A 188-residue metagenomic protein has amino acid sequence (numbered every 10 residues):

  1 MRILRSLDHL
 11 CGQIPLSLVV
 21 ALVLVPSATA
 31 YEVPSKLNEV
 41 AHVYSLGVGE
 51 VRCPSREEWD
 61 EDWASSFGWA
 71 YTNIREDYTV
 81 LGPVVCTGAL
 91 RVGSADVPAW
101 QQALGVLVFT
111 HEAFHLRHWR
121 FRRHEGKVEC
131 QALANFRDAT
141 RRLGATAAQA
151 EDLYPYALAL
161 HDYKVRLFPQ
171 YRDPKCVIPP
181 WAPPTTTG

Functional and structural regions predicted by a protein language model:
M1-D8: N-terminal secretory signal peptides that target proteins for export/translocation
Q13-V23: Bacterial N-terminal signal peptides
S27-N73, T187-G188: Extracytoplasmic low-complexity, Pro/Thr/Ser/Ala/Gly-rich segments that lie immediately after a secretion/anchoring
R52-P54, V85-T87, E129-Q131, K175-P179: Sequence contexts marking disulfide-bonded cysteines in secreted/extracellular proteins
W59-W69, G93-D96, D138, L167-P169 (+1 more regions): Extracellular/mature segments of secreted proteins
S65-A103, A113-W119: Active-site scaffold of zinc-dependent metalloenzymes
E112-K127, Q131, N135, A139-R141: Catalytic Zn2+-binding segment of zinc metalloproteases
T140-G188: Long, well-structured alpha-helical subdomains associated with metal-dependent extracellular/ecto-lumenal hydrolases
